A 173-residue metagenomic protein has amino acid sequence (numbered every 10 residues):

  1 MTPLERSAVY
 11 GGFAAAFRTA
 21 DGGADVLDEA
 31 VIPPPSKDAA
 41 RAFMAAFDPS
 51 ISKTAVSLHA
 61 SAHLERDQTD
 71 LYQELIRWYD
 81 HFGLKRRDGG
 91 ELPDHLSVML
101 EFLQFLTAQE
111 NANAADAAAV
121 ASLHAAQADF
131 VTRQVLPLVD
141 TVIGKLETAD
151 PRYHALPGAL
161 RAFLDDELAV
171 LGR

Functional and structural regions predicted by a protein language model:
M1-R173: Surface/interface-facing alpha-helical segments and adjacent flexible terminal/loop regions used for partner/assembly
